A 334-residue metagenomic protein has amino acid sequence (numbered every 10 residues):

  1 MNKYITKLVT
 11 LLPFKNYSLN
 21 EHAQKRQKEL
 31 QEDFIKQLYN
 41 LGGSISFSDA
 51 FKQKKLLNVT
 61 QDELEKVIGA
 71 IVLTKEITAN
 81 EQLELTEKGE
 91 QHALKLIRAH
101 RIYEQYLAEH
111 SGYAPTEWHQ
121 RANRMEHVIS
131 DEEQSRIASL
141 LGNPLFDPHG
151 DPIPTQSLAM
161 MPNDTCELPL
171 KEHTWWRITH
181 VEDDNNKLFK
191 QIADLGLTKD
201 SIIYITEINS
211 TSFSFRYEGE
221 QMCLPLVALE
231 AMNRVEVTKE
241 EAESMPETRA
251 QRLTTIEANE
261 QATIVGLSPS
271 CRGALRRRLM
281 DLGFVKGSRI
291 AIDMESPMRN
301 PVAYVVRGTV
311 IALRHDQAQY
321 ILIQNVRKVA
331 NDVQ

Functional and structural regions predicted by a protein language model:
Y4-Q37: Short alpha-helical segments that sit at the start of domains
S44-L57: Short acidic, hydrophobic short linear motifs in intrinsically disordered regions
L57-L73, K187-K190: Short amphipathic alpha-helical interaction segments
V72-Q82: A short, conserved structural fragment
Q82-H100: Basic, amphipathic "hinge/linker" alpha-helix immediately C-terminal to the N-terminal HTH DNA-binding motif
H127-L267: Mid-protein regulatory/catalytic core that forms ligand/cofactor-binding pockets and protein-protein interaction
D183-I192, R272-R278, P297: Short alpha-helix capping/helix-loop boundary micro-motifs
S201, S288-R289, T309: Structural motif
